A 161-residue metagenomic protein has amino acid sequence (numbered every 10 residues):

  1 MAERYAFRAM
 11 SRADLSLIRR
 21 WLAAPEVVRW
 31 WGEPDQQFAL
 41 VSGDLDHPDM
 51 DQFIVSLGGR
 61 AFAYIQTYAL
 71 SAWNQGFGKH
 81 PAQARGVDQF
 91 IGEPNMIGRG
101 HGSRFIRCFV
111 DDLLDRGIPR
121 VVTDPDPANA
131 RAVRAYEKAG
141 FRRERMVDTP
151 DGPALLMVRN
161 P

Functional and structural regions predicted by a protein language model:
M1-R12, P161: Conserved N-terminal entry element of GNAT/NAT acetyltransferase domains
E26-G43: Conserved GNAT-fold acetyl-CoA-binding loop/helix
A39-M96, D112: Acetyl-CoA-dependent GNAT
A63, R145-D148: A structural microfeature
G92, G98-D112, R134-K138: Conserved acetyl-CoA-binding loop-helix of GNAT-fold acetyltransferases
L113-P125: Conserved GNAT acetyl-CoA-binding A-motif
V122-V133, T149-P153, N160-P161: Conserved beta-strand-loop-alpha-helix junction that forms the acyl-donor binding cleft
E137-M146: Conserved acetyl-CoA-binding loop of GNAT-fold acetyltransferases
